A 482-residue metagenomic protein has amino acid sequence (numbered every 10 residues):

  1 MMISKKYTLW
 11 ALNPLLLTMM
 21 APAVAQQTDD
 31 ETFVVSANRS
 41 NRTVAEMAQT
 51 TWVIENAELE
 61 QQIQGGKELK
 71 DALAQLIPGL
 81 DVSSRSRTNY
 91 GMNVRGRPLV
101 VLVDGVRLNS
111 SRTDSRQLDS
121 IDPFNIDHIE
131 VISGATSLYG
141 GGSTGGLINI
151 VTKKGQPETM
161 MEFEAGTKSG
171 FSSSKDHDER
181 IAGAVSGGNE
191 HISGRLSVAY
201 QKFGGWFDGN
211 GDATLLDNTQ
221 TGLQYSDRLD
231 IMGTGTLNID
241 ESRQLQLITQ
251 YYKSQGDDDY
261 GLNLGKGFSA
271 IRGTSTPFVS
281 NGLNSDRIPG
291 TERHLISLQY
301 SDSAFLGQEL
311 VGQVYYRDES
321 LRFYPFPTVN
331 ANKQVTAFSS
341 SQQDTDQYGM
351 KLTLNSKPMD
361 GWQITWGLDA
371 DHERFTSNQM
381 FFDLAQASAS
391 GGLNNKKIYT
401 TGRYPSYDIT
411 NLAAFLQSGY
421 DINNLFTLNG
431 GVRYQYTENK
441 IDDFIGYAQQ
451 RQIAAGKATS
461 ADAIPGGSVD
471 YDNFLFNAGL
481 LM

Functional and structural regions predicted by a protein language model:
D29-Q64: N-terminal periplasmic "start-of-domain" segments of outer-membrane beta-barrel proteins
K70-R107, D127: Extracytoplasmic beta-strand/coil segments of soluble accessory domains associated with Gram-negative outer-membrane
V106-S133, G183: Short acidic/polar hinge/loop motifs at secondary-structure boundaries that mediate gating or recognition
I121-E164: A beta-strand signature from Gram-negative outer-membrane beta-barrel systems, especially the internal plug domain
A165-F171, N189-H191, Y200-G204, Y251-Q255 (+4 more regions): Transmembrane beta-strands of outer-membrane beta-barrel pores
S174-F203, D212-D259, T291-S303, P358-M359 (+1 more regions): Transmembrane beta-barrel wall of Gram-negative outer-membrane proteins
F203, F207, G222-Q224, S242-S297 (+3 more regions): Flexible loop and strand-edge segments within Gram-negative outer membrane beta-barrel domains
D240, K357-T365, D369-D371, P405-M482: Structural signature of Gram-negative outer-membrane beta-barrels, strongest in the C-terminal barrel of TonB-dependent
